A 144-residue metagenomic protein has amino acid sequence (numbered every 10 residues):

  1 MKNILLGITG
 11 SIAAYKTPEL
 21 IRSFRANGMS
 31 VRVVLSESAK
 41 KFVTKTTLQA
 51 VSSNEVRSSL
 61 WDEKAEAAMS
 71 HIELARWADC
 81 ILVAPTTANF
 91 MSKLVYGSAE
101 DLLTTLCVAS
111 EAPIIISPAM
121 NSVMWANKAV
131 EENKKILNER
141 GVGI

Functional and structural regions predicted by a protein language model:
M1-I115, N121-I144: A cross-family phosphate/adenosyl-ligand binding-site feature
